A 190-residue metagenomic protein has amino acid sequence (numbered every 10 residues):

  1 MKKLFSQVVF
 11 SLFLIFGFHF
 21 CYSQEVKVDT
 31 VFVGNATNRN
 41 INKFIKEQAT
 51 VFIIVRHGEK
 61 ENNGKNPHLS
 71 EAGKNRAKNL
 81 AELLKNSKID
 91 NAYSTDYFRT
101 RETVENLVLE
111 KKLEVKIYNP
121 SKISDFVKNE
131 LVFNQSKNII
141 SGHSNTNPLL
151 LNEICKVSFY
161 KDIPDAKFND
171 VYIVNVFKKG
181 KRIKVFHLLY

Functional and structural regions predicted by a protein language model:
M1-V26: Bacterial Sec-dependent N-terminal signal peptides
K27-N134, N147-E153, V157-Y190: Active-site-proximal alpha-helix that buttresses catalytic centers in soluble enzyme cores
K137-N138: Compact alpha-helical subdomains of small soluble proteins
S141-H143: Short beta-strand segments
